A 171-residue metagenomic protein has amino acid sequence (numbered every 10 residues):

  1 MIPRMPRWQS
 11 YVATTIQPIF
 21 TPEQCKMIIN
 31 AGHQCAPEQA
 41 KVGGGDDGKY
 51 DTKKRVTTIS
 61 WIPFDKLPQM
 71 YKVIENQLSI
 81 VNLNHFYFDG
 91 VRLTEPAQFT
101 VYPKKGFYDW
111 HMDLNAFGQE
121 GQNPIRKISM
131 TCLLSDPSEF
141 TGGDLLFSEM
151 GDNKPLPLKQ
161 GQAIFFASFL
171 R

Functional and structural regions predicted by a protein language model:
M1-A163, F169-R171: Fe(II)/2-oxoglutarate oxygenase catalytic core
